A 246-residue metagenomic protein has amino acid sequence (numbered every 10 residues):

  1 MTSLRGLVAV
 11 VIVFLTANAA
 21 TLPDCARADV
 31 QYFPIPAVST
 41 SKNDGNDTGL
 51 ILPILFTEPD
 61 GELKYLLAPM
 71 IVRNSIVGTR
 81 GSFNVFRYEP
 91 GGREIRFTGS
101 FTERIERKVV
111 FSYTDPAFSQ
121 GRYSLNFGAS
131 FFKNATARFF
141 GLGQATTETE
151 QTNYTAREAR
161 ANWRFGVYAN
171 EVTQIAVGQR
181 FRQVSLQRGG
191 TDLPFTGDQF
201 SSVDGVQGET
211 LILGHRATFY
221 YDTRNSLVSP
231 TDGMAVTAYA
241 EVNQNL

Functional and structural regions predicted by a protein language model:
M1-D29: Cleavable N-terminal export/targeting peptides
A19, L67, G128, M234-V236: Hydrophobic alpha-helical segments
C25-P34, S39-L211, R216: Gram-negative/organellar outer-membrane beta-barrel architecture
T79-F83, R216-L246: Surface-exposed extracellular loop regions of Gram-negative outer-membrane beta-barrel proteins
